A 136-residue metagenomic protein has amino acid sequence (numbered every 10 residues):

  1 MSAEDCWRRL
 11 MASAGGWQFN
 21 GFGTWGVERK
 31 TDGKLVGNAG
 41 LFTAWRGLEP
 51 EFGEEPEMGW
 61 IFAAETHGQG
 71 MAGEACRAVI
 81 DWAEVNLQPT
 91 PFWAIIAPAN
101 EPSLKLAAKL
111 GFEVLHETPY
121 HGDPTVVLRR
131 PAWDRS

Functional and structural regions predicted by a protein language model:
M1-A14, G23-W25: Conserved GNAT-fold acetyl-CoA-binding loop/helix
D5, T24-S136: Acyl-donor (CoA/ACP) binding surface of acyl/acetyltransferases
W17-Q18: Soluble sensory domains of the PAS superfamily and closely related sensory modules
